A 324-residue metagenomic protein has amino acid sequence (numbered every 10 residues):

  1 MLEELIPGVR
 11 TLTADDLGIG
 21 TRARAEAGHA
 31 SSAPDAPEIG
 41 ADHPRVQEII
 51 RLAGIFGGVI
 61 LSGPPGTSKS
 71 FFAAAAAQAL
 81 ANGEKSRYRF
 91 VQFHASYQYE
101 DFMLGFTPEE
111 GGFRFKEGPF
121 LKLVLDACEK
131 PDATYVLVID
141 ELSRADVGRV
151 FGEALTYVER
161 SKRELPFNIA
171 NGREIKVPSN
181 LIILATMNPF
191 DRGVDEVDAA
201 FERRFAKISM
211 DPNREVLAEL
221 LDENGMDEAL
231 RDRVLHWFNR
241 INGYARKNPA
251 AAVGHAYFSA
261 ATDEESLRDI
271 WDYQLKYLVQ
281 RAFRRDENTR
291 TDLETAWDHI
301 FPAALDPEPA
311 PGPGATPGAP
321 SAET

Functional and structural regions predicted by a protein language model:
M1-T324: C-terminal regulatory/interaction module of P-loop NTP-utilizing enzymes
